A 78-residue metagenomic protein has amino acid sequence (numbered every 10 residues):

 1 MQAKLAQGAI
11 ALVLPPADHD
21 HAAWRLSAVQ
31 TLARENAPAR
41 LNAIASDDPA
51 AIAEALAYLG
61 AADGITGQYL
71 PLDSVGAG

Functional and structural regions predicted by a protein language model:
M1-A37, I44-D48: Catalytic loop of short-chain dehydrogenase/reductase
S27, P38-A39, A45-G78: C-terminal helical subdomain
